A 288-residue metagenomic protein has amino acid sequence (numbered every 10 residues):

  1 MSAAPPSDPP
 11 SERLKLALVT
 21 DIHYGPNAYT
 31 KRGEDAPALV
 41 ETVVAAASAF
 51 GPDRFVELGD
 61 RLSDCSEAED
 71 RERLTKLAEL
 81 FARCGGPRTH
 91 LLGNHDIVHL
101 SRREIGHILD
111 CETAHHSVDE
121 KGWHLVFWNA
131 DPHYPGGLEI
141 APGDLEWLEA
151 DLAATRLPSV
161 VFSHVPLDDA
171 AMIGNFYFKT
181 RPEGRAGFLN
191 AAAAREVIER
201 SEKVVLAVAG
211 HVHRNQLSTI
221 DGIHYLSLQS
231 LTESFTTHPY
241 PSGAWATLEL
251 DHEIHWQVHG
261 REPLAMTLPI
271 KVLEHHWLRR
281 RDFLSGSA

Functional and structural regions predicted by a protein language model:
M1-A3, S7-S11, E249-A288: A short C-terminal boundary segment appended to hydrolase-like catalytic domains
M1-R71: N-terminal active-site segment of His-dependent metallophosphoesterases
S2-D8, E67-S159, F178-K203, S218-E233 (+3 more regions): Extended active-site neighborhood of metal-dependent phosphoesterases/phosphodiesterases
L16, F55, L125, S159-V160: Hydrophobic beta-strand anchors of alpha/beta hydrolase catalytic cores
D21, G59-D60, G93-N94, H164 (+1 more regions): Active-site glycine-centered loops adjacent to acidic/histidine catalytic or metal-binding residues that shape
G25-Y29, S63-C65, H99, Y134-G136 (+1 more regions): A short acidic, helix-capping loop that chelates divalent metal ions and anchors anionic groups
T155-M172: Short acidic, glycine-rich surface-loop motifs adjacent to enzyme active sites
